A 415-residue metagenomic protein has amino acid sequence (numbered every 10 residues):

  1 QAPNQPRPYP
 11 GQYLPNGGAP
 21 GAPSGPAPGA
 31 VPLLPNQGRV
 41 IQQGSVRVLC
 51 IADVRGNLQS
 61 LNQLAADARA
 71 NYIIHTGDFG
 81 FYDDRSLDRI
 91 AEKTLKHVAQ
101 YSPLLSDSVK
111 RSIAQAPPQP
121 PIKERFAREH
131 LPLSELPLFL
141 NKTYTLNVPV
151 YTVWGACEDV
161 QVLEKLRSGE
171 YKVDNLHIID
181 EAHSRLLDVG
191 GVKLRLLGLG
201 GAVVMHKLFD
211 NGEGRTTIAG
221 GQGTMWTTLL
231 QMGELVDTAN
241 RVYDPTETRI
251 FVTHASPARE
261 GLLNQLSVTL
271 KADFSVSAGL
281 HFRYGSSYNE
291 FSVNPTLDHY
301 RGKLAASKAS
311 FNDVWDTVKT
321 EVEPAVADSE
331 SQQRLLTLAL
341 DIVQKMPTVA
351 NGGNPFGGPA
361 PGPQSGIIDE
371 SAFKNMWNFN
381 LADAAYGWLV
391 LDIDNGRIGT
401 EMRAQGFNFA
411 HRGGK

Functional and structural regions predicted by a protein language model:
Q1-A30, G212, K345-P359: Fungal intrinsically disordered, low-complexity polar regions
A2-L14, L58-L186: Core catalytic region of metal-dependent phosphoesterases/phosphodiesterases, especially metallo-beta-lactamase-like
Y13-I73, K142-T143, E164-D180, L187 (+1 more regions): Conserved, well-structured beta-alpha core segment at the onset of a catalytic domain
C50-A52, I73-D78, S108-S112, K123-R128 (+5 more regions): Active-site neighborhood of phospho(di)ester-bond hydrolases with catalytic His/Asp-centered motifs
L61-A65, S86-R89, E164-S168, F209-G212 (+4 more regions): Short coil/turn segments at secondary-structure boundaries
P132, T143-N147, W154-R259: Conserved catalytic scaffold of divalent metal-dependent phosphoesterases
P149-Y151, E247-I250, A255-G399: Conserved beta-sheet core of the metallophosphoesterase superfamily
G396, R403-K415: Extended non-globular C-terminal regions
